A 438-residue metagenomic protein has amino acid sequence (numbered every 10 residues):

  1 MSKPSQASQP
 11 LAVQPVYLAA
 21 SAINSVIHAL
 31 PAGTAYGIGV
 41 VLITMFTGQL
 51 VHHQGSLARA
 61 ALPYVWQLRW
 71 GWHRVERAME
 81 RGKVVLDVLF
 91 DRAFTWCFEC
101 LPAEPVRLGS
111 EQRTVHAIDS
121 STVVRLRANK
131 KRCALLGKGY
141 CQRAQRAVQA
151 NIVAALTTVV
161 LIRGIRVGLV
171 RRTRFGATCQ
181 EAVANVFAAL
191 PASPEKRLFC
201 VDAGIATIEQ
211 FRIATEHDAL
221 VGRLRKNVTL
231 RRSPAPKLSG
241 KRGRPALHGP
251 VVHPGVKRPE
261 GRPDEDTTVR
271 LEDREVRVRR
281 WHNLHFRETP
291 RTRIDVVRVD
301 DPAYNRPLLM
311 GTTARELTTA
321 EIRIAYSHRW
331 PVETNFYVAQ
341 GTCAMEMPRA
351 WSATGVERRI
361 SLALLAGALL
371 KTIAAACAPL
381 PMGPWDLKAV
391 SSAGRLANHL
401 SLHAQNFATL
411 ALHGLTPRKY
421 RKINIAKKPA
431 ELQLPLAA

Functional and structural regions predicted by a protein language model:
M1-V40, G48-Q49, Y64, R163-F175 (+5 more regions): A short, flexible helix-boundary coil/loop motif
L11, A22-E99, V159-R166, R197-F199 (+2 more regions): Short, positively charged, Gly/Tyr-enriched micro-motifs that form contact patches at catalytic or ligand/partner
V40-L50, Y304-R329: Extended, non-catalytic structural segments that build the interaction scaffolds of large macromolecular assemblies
F46-T47, E80-V167: Active-site-proximal, Lys/Arg-enriched surface segment that forms a nucleic-acid-binding/basic interface patch
A60-A61, E111-L126, L156, K196-I205 (+4 more regions): Short, conserved catalytic/metal-binding motifs centered on acidic residues
L68, R74, G139-K196, V296 (+1 more regions): Electropositive, glycine- and tryptophan-enriched low-complexity nucleic-acid-binding patches
A177-K237: Domain-level cores of phosphate- or acyl-group-handling catalytic modules
I322-A350: Short amphipathic alpha-helical "interface-anchor" segments enriched in bulky aromatics
